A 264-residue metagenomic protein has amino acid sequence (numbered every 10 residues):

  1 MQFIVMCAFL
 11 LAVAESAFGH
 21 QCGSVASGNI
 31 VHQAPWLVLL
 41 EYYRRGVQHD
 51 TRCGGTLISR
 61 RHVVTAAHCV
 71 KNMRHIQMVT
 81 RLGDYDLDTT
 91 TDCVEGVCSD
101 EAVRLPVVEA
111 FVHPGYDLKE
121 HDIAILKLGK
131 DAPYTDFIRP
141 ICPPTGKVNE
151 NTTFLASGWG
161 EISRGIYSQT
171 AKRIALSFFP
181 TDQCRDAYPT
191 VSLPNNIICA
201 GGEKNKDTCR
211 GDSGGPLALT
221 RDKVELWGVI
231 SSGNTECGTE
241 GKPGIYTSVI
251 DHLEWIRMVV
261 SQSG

Functional and structural regions predicted by a protein language model:
Q2-E15, V38, R52-V70, V79-D84 (+2 more regions): C-terminal subregion of chymotrypsin/trypsin-like serine protease catalytic domains
G19, P35-L37, A66, Q77 (+10 more regions): Disulfide-stabilized extracellular ectodomain repeats and their linkers
H20-R45: N-terminal activation segment of mature serine protease catalytic domains
A26-V31, H113-L118, I166-Y167, D207 (+1 more regions): Conserved, non-catalytic sequence blocks in retroelement Pol enzymes and Pol-derived host proteins
N29-Q33, L57, K71-R74, C98-S99 (+5 more regions): Extracellular/periplasmic catalytic domains that process cell-envelope and extracellular macromolecules
L40-Y43, V63-A66, K71-Y116, T181-C184: Conserved H-D interstitial segment of serine endopeptidase catalytic domains
H49-R52, R210-S213: Short, small/polar residue-rich loop motifs at catalytic or cofactor-binding pockets
T90, I123, L128-G129, Y134-K204 (+2 more regions): Chymotrypsin/trypsin-fold serine protease catalytic domain
